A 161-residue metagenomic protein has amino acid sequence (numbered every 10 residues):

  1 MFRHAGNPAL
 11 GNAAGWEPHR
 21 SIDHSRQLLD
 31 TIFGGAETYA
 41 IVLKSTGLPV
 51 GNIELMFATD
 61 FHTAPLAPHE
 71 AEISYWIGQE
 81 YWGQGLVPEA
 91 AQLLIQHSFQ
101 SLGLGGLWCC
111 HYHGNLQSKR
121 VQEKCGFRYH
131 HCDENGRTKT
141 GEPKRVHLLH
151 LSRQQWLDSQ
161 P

Functional and structural regions predicted by a protein language model:
M1-H4, L28: A structural signal for short hydrophobic/aromatic patches embedded in well-ordered alpha helices
R3-A9, T38, V42-P161: Acyl-donor (CoA/ACP) binding surface of acyl/acetyltransferases
A9-L29: Conserved GNAT-fold acetyl-CoA-binding loop/helix
L29-A40: A short helix-loop-beta-strand connector motif used in the catalytic cores of GNAT acetyltransferases and, in some
